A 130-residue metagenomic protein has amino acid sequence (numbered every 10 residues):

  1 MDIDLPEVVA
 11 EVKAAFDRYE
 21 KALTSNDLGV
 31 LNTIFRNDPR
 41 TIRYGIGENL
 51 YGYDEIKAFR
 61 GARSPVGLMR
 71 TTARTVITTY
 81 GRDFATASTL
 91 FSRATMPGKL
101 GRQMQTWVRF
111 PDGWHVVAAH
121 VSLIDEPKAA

Functional and structural regions predicted by a protein language model:
M1-N37, E126-A130: Short, low-complexity N-terminal intrinsically disordered segments enriched in polar/charged residues
D4, E11, I46, D54-K99: Surface-exposed, charged secondary-structure patches
A15, D27-V30, F59-R60, A73-R74 (+1 more regions): Hydrophobic alpha-helical segments typical of transmembrane helices and their membrane-interface/capping positions
Y19, L31-N32, R40-T41, G52 (+3 more regions): Hydrophobic pocket/interface hotspot
L31-T33, R43-Y44, T71-T72, V117-A118: Short, hydrophobic secondary-structure boundary micro-motifs
F35-R36, F91-R93, H120-L123: Short beta-strand segments enriched in hydrophobic/aromatic residues within well-folded beta-rich domains
Y51, A94-P97, I124-P127: A short local loop/turn or secondary-structure capping micro-motif enriched for an aromatic residue
T86, L100-A129: Short beta-strand edge/turn micro-motifs at domain boundaries
